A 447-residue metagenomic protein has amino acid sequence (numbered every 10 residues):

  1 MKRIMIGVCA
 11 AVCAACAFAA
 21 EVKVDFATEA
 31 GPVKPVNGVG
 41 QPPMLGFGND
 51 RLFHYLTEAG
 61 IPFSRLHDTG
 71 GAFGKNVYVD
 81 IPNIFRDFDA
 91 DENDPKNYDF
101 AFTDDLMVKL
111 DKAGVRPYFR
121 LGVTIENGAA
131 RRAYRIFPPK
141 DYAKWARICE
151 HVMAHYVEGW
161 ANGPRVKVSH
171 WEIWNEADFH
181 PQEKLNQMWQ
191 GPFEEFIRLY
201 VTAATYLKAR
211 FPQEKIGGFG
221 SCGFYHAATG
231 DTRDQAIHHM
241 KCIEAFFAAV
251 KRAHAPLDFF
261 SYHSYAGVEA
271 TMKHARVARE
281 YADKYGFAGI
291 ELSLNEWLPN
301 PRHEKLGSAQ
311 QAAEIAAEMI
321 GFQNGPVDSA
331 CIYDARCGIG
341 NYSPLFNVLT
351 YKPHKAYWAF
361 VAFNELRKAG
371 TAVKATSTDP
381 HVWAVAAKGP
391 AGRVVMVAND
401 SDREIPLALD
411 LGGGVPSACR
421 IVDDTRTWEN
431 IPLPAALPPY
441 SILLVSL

Functional and structural regions predicted by a protein language model:
A19-A59: Mature N-terminal, pre-catalytic/accessory segment of carbohydrate-active enzymes
V39, L110, V152, W171 (+7 more regions): Conserved, mostly hydrophobic/aromatic
M44-L56, A236-K251, Q310-M319: Short, acidic/polar
A59-L257, S261-A270: Substrate-binding cleft and catalytic face of glycoside hydrolase catalytic domains, especially the flexible beta-alpha
D258-K305, D328: Glycoside hydrolase catalytic-domain groove-lining segments
E296-W383, P390: Aromatic/acidic polysaccharide-binding cleft in carbohydrate-active enzymes
T378-V415, Y440-I442: Carbohydrate-binding surface patches
E429-L447: C-terminal beta-strand-rich structural cap/linker in extracellular carbohydrate-active enzymes
